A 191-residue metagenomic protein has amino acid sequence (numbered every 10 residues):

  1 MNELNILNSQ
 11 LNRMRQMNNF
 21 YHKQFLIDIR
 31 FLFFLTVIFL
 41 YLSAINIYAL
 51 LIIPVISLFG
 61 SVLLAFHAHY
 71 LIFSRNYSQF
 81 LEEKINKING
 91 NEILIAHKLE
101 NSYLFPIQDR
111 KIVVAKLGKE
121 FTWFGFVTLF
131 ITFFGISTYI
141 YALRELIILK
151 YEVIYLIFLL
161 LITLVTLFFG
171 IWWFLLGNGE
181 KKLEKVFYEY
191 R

Functional and structural regions predicted by a protein language model:
M1-S43, L175-E189: Cytosolic-side membrane-entry/anchor segment at the start of a transmembrane helix
L4, Y48, A68-L71: Amphipathic, non-membrane alpha-helical segments in soluble helical-bundle scaffolds
L7-M17, L81-F121: Short membrane-interface loop/juxtamembrane segments of multi-pass integral membrane proteins
L32, T36-F39, S61, A65 (+2 more regions): Alpha-helical transmembrane segments
L42-L50: Transmembrane helix interruption/hinge and helix-loop junction motifs
A49-G60, F158-T163: Hydrophobic core segments of alpha-helical transmembrane domains in multi-pass membrane proteins
V55-S102, W172-F187: Inner-leaflet juxtamembrane helices
I112-R191: A hydrophobic membrane-anchoring alpha-helix module
